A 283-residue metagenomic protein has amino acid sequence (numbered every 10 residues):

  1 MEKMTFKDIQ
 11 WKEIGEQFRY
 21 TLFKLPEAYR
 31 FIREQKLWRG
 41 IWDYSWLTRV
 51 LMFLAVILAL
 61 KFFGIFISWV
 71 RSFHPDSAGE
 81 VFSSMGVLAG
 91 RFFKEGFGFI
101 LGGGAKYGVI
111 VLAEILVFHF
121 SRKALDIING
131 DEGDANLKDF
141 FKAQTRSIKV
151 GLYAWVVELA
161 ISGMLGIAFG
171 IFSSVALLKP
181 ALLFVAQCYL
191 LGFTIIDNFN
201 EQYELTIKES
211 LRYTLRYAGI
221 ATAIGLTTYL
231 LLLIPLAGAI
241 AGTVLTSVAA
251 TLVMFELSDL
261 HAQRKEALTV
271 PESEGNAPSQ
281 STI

Functional and structural regions predicted by a protein language model:
M1-G163, E201, I207, R216-A221 (+5 more regions): Helix-coil boundary and N-terminal low-complexity module in membrane systems
L54, I115, L182, A186 (+2 more regions): Residue-level signal for the membrane-embedded core of alpha-helical transmembrane segments, especially mid-helix
F169-K179, L231-G242: Gly/Ala-rich hydrophobic membrane-inserting helices
V175, A181-L190: Small-residue-rich helix-loop
A186-N198, A250-S258: Transmembrane alpha-helical segments that form the membrane-embedded catalytic/substrate-channel core of multi-pass
L190-I195, L211-A218: Small-residue-rich segments of transmembrane alpha-helices in multi-pass membrane proteins, especially helix faces
P235-Q263: Membrane-helix cytosolic exit motif
E272-I283: Long, low-complexity, intrinsically disordered segments
